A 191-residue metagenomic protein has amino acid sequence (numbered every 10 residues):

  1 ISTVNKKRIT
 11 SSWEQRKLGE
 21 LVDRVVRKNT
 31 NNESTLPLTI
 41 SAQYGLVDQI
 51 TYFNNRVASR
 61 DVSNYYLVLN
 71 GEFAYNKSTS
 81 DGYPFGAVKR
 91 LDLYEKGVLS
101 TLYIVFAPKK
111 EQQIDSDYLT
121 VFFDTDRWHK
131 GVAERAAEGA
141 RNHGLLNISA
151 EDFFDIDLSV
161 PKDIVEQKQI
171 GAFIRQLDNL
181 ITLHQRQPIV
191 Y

Functional and structural regions predicted by a protein language model:
I1-Y191: Feature detects amphipathic, helix-rich regulatory segments
